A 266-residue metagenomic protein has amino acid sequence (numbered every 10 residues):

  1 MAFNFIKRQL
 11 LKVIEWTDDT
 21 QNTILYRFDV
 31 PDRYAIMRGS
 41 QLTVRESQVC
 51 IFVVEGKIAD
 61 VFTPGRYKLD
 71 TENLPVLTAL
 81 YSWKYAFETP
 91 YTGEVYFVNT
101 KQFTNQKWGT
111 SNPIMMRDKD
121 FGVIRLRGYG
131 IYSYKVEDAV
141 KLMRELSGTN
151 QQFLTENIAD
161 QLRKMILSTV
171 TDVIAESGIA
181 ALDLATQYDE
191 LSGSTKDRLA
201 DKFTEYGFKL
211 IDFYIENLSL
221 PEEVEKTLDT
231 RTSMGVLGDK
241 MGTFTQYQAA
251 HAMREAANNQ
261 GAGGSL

Functional and structural regions predicted by a protein language model:
M1-E222, T243, H251: N-terminal hydrophobic membrane-entry segments
P221-L266: Assembly-interface segments of oligomeric complexes
